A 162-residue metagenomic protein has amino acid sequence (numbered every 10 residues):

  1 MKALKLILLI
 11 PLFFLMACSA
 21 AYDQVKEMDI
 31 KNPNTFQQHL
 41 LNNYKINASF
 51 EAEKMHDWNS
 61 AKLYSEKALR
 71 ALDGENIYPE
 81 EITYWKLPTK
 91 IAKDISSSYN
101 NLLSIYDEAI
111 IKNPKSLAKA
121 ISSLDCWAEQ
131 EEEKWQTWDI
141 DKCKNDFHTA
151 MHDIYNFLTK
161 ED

Functional and structural regions predicted by a protein language model:
K2-L9: Sec-dependent signal peptide recognition, specifically the positively charged N-region followed immediately by
C18-D162: Long, charged/polar, soluble alpha-helical segments
